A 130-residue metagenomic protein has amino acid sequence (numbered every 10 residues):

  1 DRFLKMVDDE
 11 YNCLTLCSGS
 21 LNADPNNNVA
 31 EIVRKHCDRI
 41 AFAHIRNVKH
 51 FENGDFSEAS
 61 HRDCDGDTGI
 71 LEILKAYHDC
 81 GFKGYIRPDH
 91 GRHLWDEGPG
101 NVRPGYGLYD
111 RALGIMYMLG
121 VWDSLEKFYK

Functional and structural regions predicted by a protein language model:
D1-K130: Histidine-acidic metal/acid-base catalytic patches
